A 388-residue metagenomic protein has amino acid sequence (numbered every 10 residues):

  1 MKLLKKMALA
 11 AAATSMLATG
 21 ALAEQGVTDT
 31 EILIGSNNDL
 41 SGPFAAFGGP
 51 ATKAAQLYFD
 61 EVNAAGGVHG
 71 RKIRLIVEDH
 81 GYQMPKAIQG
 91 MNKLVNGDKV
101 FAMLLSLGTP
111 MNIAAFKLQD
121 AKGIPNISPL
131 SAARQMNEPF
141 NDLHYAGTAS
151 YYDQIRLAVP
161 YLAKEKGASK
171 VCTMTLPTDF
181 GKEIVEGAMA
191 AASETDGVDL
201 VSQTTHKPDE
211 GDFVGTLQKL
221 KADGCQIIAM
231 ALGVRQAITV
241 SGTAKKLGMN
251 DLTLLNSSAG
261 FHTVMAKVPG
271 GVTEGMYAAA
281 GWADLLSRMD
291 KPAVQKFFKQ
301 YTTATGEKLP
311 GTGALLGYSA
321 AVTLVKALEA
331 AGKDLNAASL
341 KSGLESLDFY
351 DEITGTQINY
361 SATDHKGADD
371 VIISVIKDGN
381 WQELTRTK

Functional and structural regions predicted by a protein language model:
M1-L33, A64, T387-K388: Short, low-complexity disordered leader/linker segments with a strong preference for bacterial N-terminal type II
A23-S36, A64-K72, A163-S169, D334: Immediate post-signal peptide segment of exported/extracytoplasmic ligand-binding proteins
G26-Q56, E78-P85, L107-P110, M174-E183 (+4 more regions): Extracytoplasmic "Venus flytrap"
T30-I32, G70-I73, G97-A102, A121-P125 (+7 more regions): Loop/turn elements at helix/coil->beta-strand transitions in domains of secreted/extracellular proteins
L33, A46-K53, A65-E138, H206-F213 (+3 more regions): Beta-alpha junction/loop-to-helix N-cap segments that form part of ligand/metal-binding clefts
P85-Q89, N96, A133-Q135, D142-L247 (+1 more regions): Extracellular/periplasmic Venus flytrap/periplasmic-binding protein
A244-L316, V375, E383-K388: Extracellular/periplasmic periplasmic-binding protein-like sensory domains
Y301-A314, V325-W381: Segments of small-molecule ligand-sensing domains
